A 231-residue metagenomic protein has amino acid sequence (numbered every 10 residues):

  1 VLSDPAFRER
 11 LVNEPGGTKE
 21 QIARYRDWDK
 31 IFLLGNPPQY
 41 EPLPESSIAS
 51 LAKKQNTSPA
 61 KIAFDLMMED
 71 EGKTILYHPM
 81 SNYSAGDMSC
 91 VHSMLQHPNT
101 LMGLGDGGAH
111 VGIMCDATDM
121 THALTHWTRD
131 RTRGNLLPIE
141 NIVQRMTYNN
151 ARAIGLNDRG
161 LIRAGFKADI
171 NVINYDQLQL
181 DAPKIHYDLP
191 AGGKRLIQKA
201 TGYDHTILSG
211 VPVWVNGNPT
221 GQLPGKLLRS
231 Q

Functional and structural regions predicted by a protein language model:
V1-L136: Active-site neighborhoods of metal-dependent hydrolases
E41, E69-K73, S84, A109-I113 (+4 more regions): Flexible loop/turn segments at secondary-structure boundaries
N56, D106, L124, I142-V143 (+4 more regions): Hydrophobic, well-ordered secondary-structure elements that form the walls of internal hydrophobic environments
K61-M67, P138-T147, I162: Short, well-structured alpha-helical segments that form the helix of a local strand-helix-strand
L76-A85, V91, P138-N141, A151-I185: Acidic, glycine-enriched loop/beta-strand segments at the rims of small-molecule binding/catalytic pockets
S93-T100, V172-P224: C-terminal cap of metal-dependent C-N hydrolases
A117, T121-L136, V143, Y175-Y187 (+1 more regions): Feature captures the catalytic cores and cofactor-binding loops of soluble hydro-lyases/lyases that act on carboxylate
D119-A123, L223-R229: Cofactor-binding beta-sheet edge motifs in enzyme active sites
